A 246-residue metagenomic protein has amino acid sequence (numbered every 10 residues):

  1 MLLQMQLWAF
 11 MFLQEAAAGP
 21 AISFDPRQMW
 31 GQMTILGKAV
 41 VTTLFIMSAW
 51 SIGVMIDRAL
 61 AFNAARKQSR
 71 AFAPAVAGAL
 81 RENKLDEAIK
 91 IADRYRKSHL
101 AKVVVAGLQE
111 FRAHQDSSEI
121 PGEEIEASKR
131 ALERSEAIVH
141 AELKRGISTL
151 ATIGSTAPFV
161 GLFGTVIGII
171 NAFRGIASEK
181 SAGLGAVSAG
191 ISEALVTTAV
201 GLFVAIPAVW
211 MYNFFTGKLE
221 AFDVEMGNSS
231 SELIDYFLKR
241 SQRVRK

Functional and structural regions predicted by a protein language model:
M1-Q32, G183: Short, strongly hydrophobic alpha-helical membrane anchors
I22-K38, E142-S148, T152: Juxtamembrane loop-transmembrane helix junctions in multi-pass integral membrane proteins, especially the extracellular
P26-R58: Hydrophobic alpha-helical transmembrane segments
W50-N63, I170, F214: Structural signature of transmembrane alpha-helix termini at the membrane-water interface
R66-V160, G164, N171-G183, W210-K246: Predominantly long cytosolic amphipathic alpha-helical stalk/bundle segments
K180-A194: Hydrophobic alpha-helical transmembrane segments and adjacent short intramembrane/lumenal linkers of inner/organellar
A194-A208: Hydrophobic alpha-helical transmembrane segments of polytopic membrane proteins
